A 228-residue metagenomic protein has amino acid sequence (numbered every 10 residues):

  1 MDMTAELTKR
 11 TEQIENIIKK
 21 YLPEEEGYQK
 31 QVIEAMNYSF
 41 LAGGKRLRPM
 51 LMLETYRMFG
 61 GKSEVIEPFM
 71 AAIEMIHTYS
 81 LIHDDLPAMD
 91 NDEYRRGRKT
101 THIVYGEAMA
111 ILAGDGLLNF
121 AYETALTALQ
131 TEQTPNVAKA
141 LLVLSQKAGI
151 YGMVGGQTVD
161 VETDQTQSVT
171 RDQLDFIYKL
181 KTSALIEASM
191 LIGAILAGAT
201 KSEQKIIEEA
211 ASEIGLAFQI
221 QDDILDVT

Functional and structural regions predicted by a protein language model:
M1-L22: N-terminal amphipathic/basic leader segments beginning at the initiator methionine
Q13, L22, E26-Q221, V227-T228: Mg2+-dependent prenyl diphosphate-binding active-site environment of isoprenoid biosynthetic enzymes
